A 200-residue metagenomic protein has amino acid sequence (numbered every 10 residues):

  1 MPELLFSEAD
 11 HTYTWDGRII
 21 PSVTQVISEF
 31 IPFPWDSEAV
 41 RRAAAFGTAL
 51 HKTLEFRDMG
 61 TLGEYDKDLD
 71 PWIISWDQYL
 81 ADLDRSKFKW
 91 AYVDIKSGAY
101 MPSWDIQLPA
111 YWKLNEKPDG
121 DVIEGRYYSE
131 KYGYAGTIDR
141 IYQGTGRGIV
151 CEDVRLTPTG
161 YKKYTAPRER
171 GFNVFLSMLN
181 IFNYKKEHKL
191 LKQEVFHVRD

Functional and structural regions predicted by a protein language model:
M1-F88, I123-Y127, D200: Metal-dependent nuclease catalytic cores that hydrolyze phosphodiester bonds in DNA/RNA, characterized by
S7, A91-Y92, Y100-P102, T157-G160: Metal-dependent phosphoesterase core characteristic of DEDDh/y 3'-5' exonuclease domains
A39, E64, D94-Y100: Short histidine-centered catalytic/ligand-binding loop motif
H51, A81, S86-G98, A110-Y111 (+2 more regions): Conserved catalytic cores of phosphodiester-cleaving nucleases, focusing on short active-site segments
H51, D105-N115, P158: An active-site-proximal "capping" alpha-helix that borders the catalytic cofactor pocket
R85, L114-D200: Metal-dependent nuclease catalytic regions and adjoining charged, substrate-binding loops involved in nucleic-acid end
Y100-I106, Y132-A135: Active-site-adjacent loop/helix micro-motif of nuclease/hydrolase catalytic cores
